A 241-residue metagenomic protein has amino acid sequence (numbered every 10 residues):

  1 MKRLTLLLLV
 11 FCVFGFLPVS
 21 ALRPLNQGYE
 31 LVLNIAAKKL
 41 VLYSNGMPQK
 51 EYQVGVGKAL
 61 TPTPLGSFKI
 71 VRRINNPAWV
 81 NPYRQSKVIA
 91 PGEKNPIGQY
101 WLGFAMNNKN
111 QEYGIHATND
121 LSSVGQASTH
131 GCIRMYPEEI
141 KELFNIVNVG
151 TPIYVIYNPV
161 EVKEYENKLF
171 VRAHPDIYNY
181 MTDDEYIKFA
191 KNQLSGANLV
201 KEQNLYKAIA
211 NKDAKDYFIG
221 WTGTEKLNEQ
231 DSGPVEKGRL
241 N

Functional and structural regions predicted by a protein language model:
M1-L4: Positively charged n-region of N-terminal signal peptides that target proteins for export
L7-G15: Bacterial N-terminal signal peptides
L17-A21: Sec/Tat signal peptide C-region and signal peptidase I cleavage site
L22-Y29, I35-A36, K50-K58, F68 (+3 more regions): N-terminal post-signal-peptidase region of extra-cytosolic proteins
V32-L33, L42-Y43, K50-E51, K69-V71 (+4 more regions): Structural recognition of the beta-strand scaffold that forms the well-ordered cores of secreted hydrolase catalytic
L33-K39, P96-G98: A short, compositionally biased
K58-F68, S123-A127: Short, surface-exposed linear segments at secondary-structure transitions and domain or protein termini
A78, R84-N241: Exported/periplasmic cell-wall-interacting domains
